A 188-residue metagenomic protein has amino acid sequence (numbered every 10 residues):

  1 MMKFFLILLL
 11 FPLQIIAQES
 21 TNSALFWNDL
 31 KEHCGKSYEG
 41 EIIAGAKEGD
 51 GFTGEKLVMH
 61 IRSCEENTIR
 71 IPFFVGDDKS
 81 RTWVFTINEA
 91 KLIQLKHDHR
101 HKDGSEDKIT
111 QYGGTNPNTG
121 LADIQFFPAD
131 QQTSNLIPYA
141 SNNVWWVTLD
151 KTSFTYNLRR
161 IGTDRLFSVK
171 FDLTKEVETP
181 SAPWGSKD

Functional and structural regions predicted by a protein language model:
F4-L13: Sec-dependent N-terminal signal peptides
I15-E19: Boundary at the C-terminal end of the N-terminal hydrophobic targeting segment
T21-E48: Tryptophan-anchored aromatic micro-motifs
H33-E39, C64-P72, L92-Q94, K151-Y156: Short, hydrophobic/aromatic-rich segments at coil-to-beta transitions
E39-E66: Short, solvent-exposed loop/hinge segments that bridge or flank secondary-structure elements
H60-R100: Mid-chain, structured segments of secreted extracytoplasmic proteins
W83-Q132: An exposed acidic His-Trp-rich patch
T110-T115, K151-D188: Edge beta-strand at a domain terminus
